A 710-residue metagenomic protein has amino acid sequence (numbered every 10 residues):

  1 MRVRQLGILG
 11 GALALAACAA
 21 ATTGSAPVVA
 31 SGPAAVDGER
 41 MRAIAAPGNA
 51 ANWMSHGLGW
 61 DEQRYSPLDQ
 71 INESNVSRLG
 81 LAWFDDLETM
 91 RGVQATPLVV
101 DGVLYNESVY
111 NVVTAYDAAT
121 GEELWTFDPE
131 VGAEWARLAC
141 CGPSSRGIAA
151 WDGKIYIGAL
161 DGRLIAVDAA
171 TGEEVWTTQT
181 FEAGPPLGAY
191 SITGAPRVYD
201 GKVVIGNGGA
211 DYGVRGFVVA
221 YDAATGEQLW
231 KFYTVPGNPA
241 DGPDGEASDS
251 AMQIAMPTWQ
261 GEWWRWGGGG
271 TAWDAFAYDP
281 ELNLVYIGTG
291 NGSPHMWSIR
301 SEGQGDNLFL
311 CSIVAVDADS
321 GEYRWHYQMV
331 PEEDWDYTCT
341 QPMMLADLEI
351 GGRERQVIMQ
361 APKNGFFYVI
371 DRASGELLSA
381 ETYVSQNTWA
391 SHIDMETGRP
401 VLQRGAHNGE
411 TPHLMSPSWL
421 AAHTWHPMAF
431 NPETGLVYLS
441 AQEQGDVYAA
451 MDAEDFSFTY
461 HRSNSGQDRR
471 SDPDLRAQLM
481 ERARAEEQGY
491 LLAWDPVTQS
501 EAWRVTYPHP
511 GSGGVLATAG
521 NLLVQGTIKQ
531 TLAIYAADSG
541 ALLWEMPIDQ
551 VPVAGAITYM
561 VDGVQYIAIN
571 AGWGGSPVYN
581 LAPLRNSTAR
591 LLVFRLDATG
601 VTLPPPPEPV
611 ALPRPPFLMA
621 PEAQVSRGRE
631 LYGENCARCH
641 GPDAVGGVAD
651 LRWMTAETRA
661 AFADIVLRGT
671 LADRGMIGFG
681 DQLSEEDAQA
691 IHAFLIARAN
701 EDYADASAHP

Functional and structural regions predicted by a protein language model:
P27-L81, D241-A251, L402, L479-E481 (+1 more regions): Blade/loop signatures of beta-propeller domains
W53-G57, M90-V112, R137-R163, G188-R215 (+9 more regions): Repeat-blade elements of multi-bladed beta-propeller folds
D85-T96, T126-A149, E174-A195, Y233-A275 (+8 more regions): Extracytoplasmic beta-rich repeat domains
G158, Q624, G680-P710: C-terminal capping alpha-helices of c-type cytochrome domains
I205-G216, Q260, I287-N307, P412 (+2 more regions): Short, conserved, GDST-rich strand-edge loop motifs in beta-rich repeat architectures
I557-P609: Blade-level signature of beta-propeller repeat domains, shared across WD40, Kelch, NHL, RCC1 and BNR/Asp-box propellers
P607-L631, H709: Electrostatic cytochrome c docking/interface patches
R629, G641-G678: Gly/Gly-Pro-rich "capping" loops immediately C-terminal to redox-active cysteine motifs in periplasmic/lumenal
